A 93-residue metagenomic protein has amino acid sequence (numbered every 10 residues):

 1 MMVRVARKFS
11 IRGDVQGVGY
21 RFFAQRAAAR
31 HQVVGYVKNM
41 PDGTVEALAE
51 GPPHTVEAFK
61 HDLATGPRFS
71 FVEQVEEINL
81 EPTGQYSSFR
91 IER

Functional and structural regions predicted by a protein language model:
M1-R93: Intrinsically disordered, low-complexity, mixed-charge
